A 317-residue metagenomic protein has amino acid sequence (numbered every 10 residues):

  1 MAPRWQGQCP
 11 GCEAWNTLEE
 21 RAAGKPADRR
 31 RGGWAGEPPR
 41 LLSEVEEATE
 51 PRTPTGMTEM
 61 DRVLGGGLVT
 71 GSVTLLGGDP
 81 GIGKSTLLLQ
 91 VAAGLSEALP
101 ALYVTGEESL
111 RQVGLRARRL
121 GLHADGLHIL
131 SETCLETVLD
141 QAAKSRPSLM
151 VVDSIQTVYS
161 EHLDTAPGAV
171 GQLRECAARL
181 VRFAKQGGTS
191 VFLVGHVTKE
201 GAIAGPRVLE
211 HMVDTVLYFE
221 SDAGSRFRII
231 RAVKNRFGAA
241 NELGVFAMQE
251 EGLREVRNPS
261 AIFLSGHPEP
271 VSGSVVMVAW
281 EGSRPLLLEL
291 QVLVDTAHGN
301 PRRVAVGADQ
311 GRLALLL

Functional and structural regions predicted by a protein language model:
M1-G32, S145: Short, small/acidic-rich helices and loops at N termini and domain boundaries of DNA replication/processing enzymes
A2-Q6, T70, E107, Q186 (+6 more regions): Short flexible coil/turn linkers enriched for glycine and charged/polar residues that connect secondary-structure
G7, V63, V113, D153 (+4 more regions): Residue-level signature of catalytic and energy-coupling elements of molecular machines, predominantly ATP/GTP-dependent
T17, P80-I82, E107-R111, R119-L122 (+9 more regions): Conserved nucleotide-binding/hydrolysis micro-motifs of P-loop NTPases
A22-E107, R111, L127, S131-E132 (+3 more regions): Extended interfacial segments that mediate partner engagement and assembly in macromolecular machines
G71, D79-I82, L89-V91, L95-R179: Conserved inter-motif catalytic segment of the P-loop NTP-binding fold
R174, A178-E269: Phosphate-binding/switch region of NTP-binding enzymes
L243-G244, E250-L317: Conserved P-loop NTPase/AAA+ ATPase motor core
